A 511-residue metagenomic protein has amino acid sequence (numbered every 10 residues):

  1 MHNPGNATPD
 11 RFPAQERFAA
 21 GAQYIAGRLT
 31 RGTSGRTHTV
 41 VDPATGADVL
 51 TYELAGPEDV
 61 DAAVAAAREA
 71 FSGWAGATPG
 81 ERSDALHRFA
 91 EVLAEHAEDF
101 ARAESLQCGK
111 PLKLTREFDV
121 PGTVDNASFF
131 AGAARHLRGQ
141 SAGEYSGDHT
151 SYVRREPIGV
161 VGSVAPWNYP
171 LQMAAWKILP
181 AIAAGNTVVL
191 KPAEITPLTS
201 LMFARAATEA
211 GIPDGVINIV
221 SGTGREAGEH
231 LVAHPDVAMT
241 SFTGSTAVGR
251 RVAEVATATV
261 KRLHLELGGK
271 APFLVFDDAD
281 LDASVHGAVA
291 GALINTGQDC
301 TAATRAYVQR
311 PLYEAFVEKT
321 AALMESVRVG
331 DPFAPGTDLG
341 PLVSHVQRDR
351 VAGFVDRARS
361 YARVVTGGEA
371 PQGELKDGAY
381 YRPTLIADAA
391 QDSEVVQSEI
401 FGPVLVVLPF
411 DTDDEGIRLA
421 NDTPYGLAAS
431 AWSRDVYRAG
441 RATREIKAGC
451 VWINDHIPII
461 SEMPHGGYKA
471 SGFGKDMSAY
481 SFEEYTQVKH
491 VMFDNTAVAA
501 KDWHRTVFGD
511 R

Functional and structural regions predicted by a protein language model:
M1-A44: Hydrophobic face of amphipathic alpha-helices that form TPR/SEL1-like repeat modules and related alpha-solenoid
T45-T51, V237, L274, R328 (+1 more regions): Conserved C-terminal structural/oligomerization subdomain of aldehyde/semialdehyde dehydrogenase
G46, R82, E104, A127 (+9 more regions): Residue-level signal for inorganic ion chemistry
A47-L137: Glycine-rich loop-to-alpha-helix module at the N-terminal edge of alpha/beta enzyme cores
V49-A55, E69-G76, S163, F273-F276 (+5 more regions): Short, well-ordered beta-strand elements within core beta-sheets of diverse protein domains
F71, A75, A90-A97, A101 (+18 more regions): Structural signal for hydrophobic packing residues in well-ordered secondary-structure cores of soluble enzyme domains
G139-A283, F410: Rossmann-like NAD(P) dinucleotide-binding subdomain of oxidoreductase/dehydrogenase enzymes
M239, A247-A390, I453, A500-K501 (+1 more regions): ALDH superfamily catalytic-core signature
